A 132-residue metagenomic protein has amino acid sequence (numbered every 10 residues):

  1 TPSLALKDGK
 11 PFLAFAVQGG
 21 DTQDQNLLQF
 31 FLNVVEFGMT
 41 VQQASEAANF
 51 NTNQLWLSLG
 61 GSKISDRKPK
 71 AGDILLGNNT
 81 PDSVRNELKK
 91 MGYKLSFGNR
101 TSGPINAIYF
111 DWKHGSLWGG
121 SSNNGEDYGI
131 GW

Functional and structural regions predicted by a protein language model:
T1-N99: Proteins synthesized as precursors that undergo proteolytic processing into mature forms
D82-W132: In a subset of proteins, long, contiguous C-terminal domains/tails are tracked
